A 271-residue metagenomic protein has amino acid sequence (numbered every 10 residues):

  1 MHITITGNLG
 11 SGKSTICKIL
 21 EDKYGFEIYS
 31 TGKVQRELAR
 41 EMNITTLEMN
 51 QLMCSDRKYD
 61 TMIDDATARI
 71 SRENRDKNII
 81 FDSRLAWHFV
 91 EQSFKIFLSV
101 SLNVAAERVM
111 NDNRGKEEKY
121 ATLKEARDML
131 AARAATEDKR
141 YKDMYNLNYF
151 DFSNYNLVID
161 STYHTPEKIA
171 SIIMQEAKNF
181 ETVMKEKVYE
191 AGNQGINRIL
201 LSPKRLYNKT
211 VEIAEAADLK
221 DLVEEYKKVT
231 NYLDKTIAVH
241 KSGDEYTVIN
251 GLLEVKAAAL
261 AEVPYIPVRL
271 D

Functional and structural regions predicted by a protein language model:
I5: Hydrophobic anchor at the beta1->P-loop junction of P-loop NTPases
N8: P-loop (Walker A) phosphate-binding loop of NTP-binding proteins
K13: Conserved lysine of the Walker
I16, L20: Hydrophobic positions on the alpha1 helix immediately C-terminal to the Walker A/P-loop
T31-V90, N103-V104, G115, D128 (+1 more regions): ATP-dependent small-molecule kinase phosphotransfer cores that center on conserved nucleotide phosphate-binding segments
Q92-K116, Y120-M129: Conserved phosphate-donor/acceptor-positioning beta-strand/loop module used by diverse small-molecule
E118-I169, E190-R198: Small-molecule kinase domains that catalyze NTP-dependent phosphoryl transfer to phosphate-bearing small molecules
F180-D271: Short, charged/polar connector segments at secondary-structure boundaries
